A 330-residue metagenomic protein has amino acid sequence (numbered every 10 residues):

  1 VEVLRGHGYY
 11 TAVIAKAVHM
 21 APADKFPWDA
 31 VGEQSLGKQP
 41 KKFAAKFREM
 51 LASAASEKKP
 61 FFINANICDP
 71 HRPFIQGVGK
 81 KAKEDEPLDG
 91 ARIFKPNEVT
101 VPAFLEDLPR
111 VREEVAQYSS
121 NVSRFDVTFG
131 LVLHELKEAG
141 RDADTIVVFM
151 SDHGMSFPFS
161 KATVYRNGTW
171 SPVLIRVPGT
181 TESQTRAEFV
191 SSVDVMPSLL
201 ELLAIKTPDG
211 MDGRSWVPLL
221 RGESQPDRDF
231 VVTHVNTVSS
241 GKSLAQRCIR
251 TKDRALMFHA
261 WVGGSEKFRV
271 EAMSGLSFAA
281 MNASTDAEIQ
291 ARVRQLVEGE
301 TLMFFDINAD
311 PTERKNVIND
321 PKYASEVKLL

Functional and structural regions predicted by a protein language model:
V1-L296, E300-M303, P311-L329: Formylglycine-dependent sulfatase
